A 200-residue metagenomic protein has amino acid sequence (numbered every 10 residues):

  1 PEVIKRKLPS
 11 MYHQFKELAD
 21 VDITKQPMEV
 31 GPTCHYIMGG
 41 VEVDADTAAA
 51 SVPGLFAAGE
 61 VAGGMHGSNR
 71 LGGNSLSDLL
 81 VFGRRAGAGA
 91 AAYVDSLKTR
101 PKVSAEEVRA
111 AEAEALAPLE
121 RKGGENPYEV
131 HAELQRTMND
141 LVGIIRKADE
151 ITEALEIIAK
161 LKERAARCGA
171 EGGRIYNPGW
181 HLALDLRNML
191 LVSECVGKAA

Functional and structural regions predicted by a protein language model:
P1-G39, V52, G59: C-terminal catalytic lobe of FAD-dependent flavoproteins
Y36-M38, E42-A57, V61-A200: Glycine- and aromatic-enriched mobile tails/lids
